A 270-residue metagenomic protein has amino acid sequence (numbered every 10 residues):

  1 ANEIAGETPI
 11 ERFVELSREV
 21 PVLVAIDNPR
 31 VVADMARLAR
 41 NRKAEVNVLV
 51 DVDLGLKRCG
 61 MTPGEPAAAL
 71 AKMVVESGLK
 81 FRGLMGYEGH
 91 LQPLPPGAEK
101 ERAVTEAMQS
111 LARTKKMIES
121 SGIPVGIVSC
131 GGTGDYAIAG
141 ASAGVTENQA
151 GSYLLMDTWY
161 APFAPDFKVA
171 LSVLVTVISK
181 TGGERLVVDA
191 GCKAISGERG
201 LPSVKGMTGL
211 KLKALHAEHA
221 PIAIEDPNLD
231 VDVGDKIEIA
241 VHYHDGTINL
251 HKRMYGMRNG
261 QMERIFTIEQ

Functional and structural regions predicted by a protein language model:
A1-P93: Active-site-proximal beta-alpha core segment in soluble small-molecule metabolic enzymes
G97-Q270: Active-site anion/phosphate-binding pocket segments in diverse small-molecule metabolic enzymes
